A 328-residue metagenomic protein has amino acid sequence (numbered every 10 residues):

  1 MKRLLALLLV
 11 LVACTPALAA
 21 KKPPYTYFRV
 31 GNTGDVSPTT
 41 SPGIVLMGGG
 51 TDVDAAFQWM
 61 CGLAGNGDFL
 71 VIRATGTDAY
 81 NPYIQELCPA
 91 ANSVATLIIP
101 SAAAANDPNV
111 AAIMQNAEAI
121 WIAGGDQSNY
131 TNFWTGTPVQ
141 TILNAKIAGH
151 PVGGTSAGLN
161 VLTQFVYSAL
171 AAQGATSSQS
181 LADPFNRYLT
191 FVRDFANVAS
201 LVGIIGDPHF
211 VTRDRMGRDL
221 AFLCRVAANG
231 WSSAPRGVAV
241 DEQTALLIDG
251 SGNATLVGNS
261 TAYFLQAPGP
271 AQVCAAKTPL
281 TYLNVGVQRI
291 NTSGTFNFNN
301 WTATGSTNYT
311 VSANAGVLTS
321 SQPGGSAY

Functional and structural regions predicted by a protein language model:
L4-A13: Sec-dependent N-terminal signal peptides
T15-A19: Sec/Tat signal peptide C-region and signal peptidase I cleavage site
A20-N66, C88, S168, A172-Y328: C-terminal and late-domain segments of enzyme folds
D52-A56, L63-A112: ATP/NTP phosphate-donor binding region
I113-N116, G136-H150: Catalytic-core regions built around general acid/base machinery
A123-G124, K146-V166: Catalytic nucleophile loop
Q127-T137: Glycine/threonine-rich flexible loop motifs
